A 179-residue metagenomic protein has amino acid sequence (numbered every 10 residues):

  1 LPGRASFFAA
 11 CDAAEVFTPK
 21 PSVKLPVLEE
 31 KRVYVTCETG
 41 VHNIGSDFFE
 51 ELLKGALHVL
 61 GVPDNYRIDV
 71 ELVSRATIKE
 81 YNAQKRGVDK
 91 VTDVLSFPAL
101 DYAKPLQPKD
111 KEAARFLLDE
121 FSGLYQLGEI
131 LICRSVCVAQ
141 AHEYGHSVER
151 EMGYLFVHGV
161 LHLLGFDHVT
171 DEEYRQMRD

Functional and structural regions predicted by a protein language model:
L1-G153, L164-D179: An acidic/histidine-cluster motif and surrounding catalytic segment that typifies divalent-metal-assisted enzyme active
L161: Periplasmic solute-binding protein
